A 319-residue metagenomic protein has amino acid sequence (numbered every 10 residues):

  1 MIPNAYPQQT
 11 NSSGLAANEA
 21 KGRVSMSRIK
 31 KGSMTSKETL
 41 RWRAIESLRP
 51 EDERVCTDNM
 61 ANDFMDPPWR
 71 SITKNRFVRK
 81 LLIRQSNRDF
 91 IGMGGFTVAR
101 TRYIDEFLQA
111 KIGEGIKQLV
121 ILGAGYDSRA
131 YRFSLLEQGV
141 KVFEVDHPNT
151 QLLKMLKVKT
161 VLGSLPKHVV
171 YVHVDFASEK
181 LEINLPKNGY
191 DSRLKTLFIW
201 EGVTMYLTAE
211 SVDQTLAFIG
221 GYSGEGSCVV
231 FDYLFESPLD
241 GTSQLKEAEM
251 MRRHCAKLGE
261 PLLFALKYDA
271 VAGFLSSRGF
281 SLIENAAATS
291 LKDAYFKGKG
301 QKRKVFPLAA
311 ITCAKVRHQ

Functional and structural regions predicted by a protein language model:
N18-V120, Y126-V172: Rossmann-like AdoMet
D175-K180: Conserved acidic residues
L181-D191: Short amphipathic alpha-helix with an adjacent loop that forms part of the alpha/beta core around
I199: A conserved beta-strand element that flanks and buttresses the S-adenosyl-L-methionine
M205, L234-P238: Short "lid" loop at the C-terminus of a central beta-strand within the Rossmann-like core of SAM-dependent
L207-F218: A short, conserved alpha-helix within the catalytic core of class I
S223-Y233: Conserved beta-strand signature within the Rossmann-like core of class I S-adenosyl-L-methionine
T242-Q319: Rossmann-like AdoMet/SAM-dependent catalytic core
